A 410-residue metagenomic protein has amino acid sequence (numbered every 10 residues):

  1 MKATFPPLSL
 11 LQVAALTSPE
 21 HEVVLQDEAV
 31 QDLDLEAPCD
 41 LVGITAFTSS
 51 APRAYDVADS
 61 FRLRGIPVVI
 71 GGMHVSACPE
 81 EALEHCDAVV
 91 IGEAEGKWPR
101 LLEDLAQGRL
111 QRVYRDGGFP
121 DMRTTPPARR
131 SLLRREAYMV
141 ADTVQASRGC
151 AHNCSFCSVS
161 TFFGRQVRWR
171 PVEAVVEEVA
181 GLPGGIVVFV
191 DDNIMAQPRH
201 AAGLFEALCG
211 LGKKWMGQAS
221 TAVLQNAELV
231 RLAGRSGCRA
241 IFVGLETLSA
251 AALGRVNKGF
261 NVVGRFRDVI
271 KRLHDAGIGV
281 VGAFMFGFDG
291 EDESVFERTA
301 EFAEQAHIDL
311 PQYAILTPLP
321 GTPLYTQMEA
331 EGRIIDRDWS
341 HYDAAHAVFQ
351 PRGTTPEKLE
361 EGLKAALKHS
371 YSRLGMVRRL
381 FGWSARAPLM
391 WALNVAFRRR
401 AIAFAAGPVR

Functional and structural regions predicted by a protein language model:
M1-L182: Acidic, low-complexity intrinsically disordered segments
L16, E20, S60, R64 (+12 more regions): Alpha-helical structural signal in soluble globular domains
E22-L25, D104, R134-E136, P323 (+3 more regions): Radical SAM enzyme core and accessory elements
D34, C39-G43, T48, L204-L208 (+2 more regions): Short, electropositive alpha-helical surface patch
I44, I70, I91, F189-D191 (+2 more regions): Conserved beta-strand positions
E80-E81, H152, R199, A251-V256 (+3 more regions): Flexible glycine/acidic-rich beta-alpha junction loops that bind and position SAM and/or redox cofactors in anaerobic
E81-R100, L232-F242, R298-Y313: Structural recognition of alpha->loop->beta junctions
P126-V281, F288, S294-E301: Radical SAM [4Fe-4S] cluster-binding motif and immediate context
